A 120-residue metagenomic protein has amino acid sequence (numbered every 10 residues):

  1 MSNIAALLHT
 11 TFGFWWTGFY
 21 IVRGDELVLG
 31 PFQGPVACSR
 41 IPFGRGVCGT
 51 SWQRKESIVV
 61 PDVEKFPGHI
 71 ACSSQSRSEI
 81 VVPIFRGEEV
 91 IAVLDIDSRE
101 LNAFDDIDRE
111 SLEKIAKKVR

Functional and structural regions predicted by a protein language model:
M1-F32, K114-V119: Intrinsically disordered, low-complexity terminal regulatory regions
W16, V81, V93: Short hydrophobic/aromatic beta-strand element in the GNAT-like acyltransferase core that lines or flanks the acyl-donor
V22-S74: Regulatory sensory and allosteric helical modules in signal-transduction proteins and certain transcription factors
S78-F85: A short, aliphatic-rich beta-strand micro-motif
F85-S98: Sensory-domain boundary capping and coupling elements
D97-R120: Juxtadomain coupling helices with adjacent low-complexity linkers
